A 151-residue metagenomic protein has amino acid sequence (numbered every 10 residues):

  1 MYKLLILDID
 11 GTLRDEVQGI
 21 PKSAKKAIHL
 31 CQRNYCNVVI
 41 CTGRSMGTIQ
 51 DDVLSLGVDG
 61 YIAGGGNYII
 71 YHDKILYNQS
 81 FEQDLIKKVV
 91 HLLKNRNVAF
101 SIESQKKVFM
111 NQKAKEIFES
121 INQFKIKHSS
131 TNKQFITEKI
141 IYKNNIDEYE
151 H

Functional and structural regions predicted by a protein language model:
M1-K3, G57-V58: Short loop/turn microsegments at loop-to-beta-strand junctions
Y2-Q18, I40, V89: Asp-based phosphoryl-transfer active-site loop
I6, Y68-Y71, T131-I136: Short, basic/glycine-rich phosphate-binding loops at helix/coil junctions that contact nucleotide phosphates
K22-N122: Active-site phosphate-binding/coordination module
Q83-I86, K133-H151: C-terminal cap/substrate-recognition subdomain and adjoining C-terminal extension of metal-dependent phosphatase-like
I117-I141: Acidic, His- and aromatic-enriched active-site or binding-groove loops in soluble protein domains that engage sugars
